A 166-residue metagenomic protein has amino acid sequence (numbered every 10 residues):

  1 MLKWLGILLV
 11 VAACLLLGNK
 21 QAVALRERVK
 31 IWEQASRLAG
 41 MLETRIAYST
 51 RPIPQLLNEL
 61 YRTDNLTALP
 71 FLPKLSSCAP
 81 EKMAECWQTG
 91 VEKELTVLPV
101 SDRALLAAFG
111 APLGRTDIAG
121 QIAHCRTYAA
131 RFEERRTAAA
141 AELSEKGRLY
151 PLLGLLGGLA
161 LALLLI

Functional and structural regions predicted by a protein language model:
M1-K3: N-terminal hydrophobic targeting signals that begin at the initiator methionine
G6-L75: Juxtamembrane/interface alpha-helical elements of multi-pass membrane proteins
I7-L17, A139-I166: Bilayer-spanning, highly hydrophobic alpha-helical transmembrane segments
E27, V100, P112-L155: Membrane-interface, cytosolic juxtamembrane amphipathic helix immediately N-terminal to a transmembrane helix, enriched
A35-S36, Q88, G154: Short hydrophobic/aromatic segments of transmembrane alpha-helices and their interfaces
T50-T116: Glycine- and small-hydrophobic-enriched helix-loop-helix hairpins
